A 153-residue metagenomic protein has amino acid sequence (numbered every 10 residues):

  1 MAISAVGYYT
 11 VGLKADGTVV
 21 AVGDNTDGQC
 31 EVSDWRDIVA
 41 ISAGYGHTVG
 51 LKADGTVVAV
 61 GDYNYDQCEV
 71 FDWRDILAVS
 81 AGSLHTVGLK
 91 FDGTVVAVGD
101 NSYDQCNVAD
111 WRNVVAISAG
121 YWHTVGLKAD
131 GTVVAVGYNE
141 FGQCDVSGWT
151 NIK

Functional and structural regions predicted by a protein language model:
M1-A2, A15-T18, R36-A40, A53-V58 (+4 more regions): Tandem repeat domain/solenoid detector
M1-I3, L13, N151-K153: Low-complexity/repetitive intrinsically disordered segments
V6-G7, D37, G44-Y45, D75 (+4 more regions): Beta-rich catalytic cores
Y9, Q29, H47, Y65-Q67 (+4 more regions): Intrinsically disordered, low-complexity repeat/linker tracts enriched for polar/charged residues
Y9-G12, A21, H47-G50, A59 (+4 more regions): Conserved core positions of repeat-based scaffolds
N25-T26, Y63-N64, N101-S102, G131-T132 (+1 more regions): Acidic glycine-/aspartate-rich tracts in secreted/extracellular proteins
V32-D34, V70-D72, V108-D110, V146-S147: Surface loop/turn motifs at the tips and blade-to-blade linkers of beta-strand repeat domains
V136-K153: Blade-level signature of beta-propeller repeat domains, shared across WD40, Kelch, NHL, RCC1 and BNR/Asp-box propellers
